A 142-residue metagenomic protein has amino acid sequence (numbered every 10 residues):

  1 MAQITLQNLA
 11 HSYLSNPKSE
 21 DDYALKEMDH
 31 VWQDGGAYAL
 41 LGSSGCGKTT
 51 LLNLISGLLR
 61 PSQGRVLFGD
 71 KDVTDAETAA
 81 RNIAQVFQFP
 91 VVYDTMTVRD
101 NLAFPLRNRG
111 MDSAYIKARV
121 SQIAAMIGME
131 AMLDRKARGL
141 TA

Functional and structural regions predicted by a protein language model:
M1-L6, S12-E27, D75-E77, G110: A short, flexible loop at the N-terminus of ABC-type nucleotide-binding domains that lies
Y38-A39, Q85: Short beta-strand immediately N-terminal to the Walker A/P-loop
L41-S43: The feature captures the beta-strand-to-loop junction immediately N-terminal to the Walker
S56: Helix-to-loop junction immediately C-terminal to a conserved catalytic motif
G64-D72: Conserved ABC transporter NBD signature motif
D72, R107, A114-M132: Conserved ABC ATPase "signature" region
M96-P105, K136: Short coil-to-helix segment of the ABC ATPase nucleotide-binding domain corresponding to the Q-loop/switch region
K136-A142: Conserved ABC ATPase signature
